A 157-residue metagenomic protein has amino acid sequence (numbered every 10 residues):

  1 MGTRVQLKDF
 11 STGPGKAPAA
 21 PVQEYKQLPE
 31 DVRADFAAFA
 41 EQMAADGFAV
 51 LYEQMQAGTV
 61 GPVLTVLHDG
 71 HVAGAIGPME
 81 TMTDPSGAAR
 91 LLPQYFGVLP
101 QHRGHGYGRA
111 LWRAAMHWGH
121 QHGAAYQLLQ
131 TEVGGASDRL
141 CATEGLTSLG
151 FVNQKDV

Functional and structural regions predicted by a protein language model:
M1, C141-F151: Conserved acetyl-CoA-binding loop of GNAT-fold acetyltransferases
M1-P21, V152-V157: Acyl-donor-binding surface of acyltransferase catalytic domains
T12-V50: Short amphipathic alpha-helix that is part of the acyltransferase structural core
A44-V98: A conserved beta-strand-loop-helix scaffold within acyl/acetyltransferase catalytic domains
M79, L99, Q130, V152: Conserved residues at the C-terminal ends of beta-strands
V98, G104-H117, Q121, A142-T143: Conserved acetyl-CoA-binding loop-helix of GNAT-fold acetyltransferases
G119-E132: Conserved GNAT acetyl-CoA-binding A-motif
G135-S137: Short glycine/proline-centered loop/turn elements that form peptide/ligand docking sites
